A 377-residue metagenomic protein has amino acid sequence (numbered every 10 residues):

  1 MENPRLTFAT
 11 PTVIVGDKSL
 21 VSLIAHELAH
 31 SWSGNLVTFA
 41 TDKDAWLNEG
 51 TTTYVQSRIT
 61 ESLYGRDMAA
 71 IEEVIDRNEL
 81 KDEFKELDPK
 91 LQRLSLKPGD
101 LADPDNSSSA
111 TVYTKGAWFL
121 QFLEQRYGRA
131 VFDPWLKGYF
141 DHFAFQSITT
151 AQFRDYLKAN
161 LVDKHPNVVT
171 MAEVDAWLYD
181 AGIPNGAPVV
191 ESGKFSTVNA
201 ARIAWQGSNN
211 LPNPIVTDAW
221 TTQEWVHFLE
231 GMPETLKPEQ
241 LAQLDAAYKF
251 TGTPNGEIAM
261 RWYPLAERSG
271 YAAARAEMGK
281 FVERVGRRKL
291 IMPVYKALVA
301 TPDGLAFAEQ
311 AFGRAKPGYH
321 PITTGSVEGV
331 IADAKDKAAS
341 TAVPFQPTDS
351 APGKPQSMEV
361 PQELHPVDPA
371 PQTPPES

Functional and structural regions predicted by a protein language model:
M1-W205, P355-P361, H365-V367, T373-S377: Hydrophobic alpha-helical and helix-loop surface patches within well-folded domains that function as non-catalytic
S109-T111, K115, F143-T149, V162-P347 (+4 more regions): Long, ordered, helix-rich scaffold segments
